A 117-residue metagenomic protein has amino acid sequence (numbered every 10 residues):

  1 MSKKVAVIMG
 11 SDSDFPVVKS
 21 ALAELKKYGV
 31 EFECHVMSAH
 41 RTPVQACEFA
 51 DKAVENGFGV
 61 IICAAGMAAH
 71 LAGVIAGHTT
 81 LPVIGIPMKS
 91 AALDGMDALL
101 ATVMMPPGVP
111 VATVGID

Functional and structural regions predicted by a protein language model:
M1, A53-E55, A76-H78, A92 (+1 more regions): Solvent-exposed alpha-helices and their adjacent loops that cap or buttress functional pockets in soluble metabolic
K3, V30-E33, T80-L81, M104-A112: Glycine/charged-rich beta-loop-alpha catalytic/anionic-binding loops adjacent to active sites
K3-R41: Glycine-rich phosphate/diphosphate-binding loop of Rossmann-like nucleotide-binding domains
M9, A65, I86-K89, T113-G115: Short beta->alpha connector loops at strand-helix junctions that form conserved, small/polar/Pro-enriched
D14-V18, T42-A46, A65-V74, L93-M96: Short glycine/serine/threonine-rich phosphate/pyrophosphate-binding segments that cradle anionic phosphate groups
F32-N56: N-terminal beta-loop-helix "entrance" segment that forms/cooperates in small-molecule cofactor or anionic ligand
F49-M88: Glycine-rich phosphate-binding loop
A91-D117: Short, glycine-/small-residue-rich phosphate/pyrophosphate-handling segment
